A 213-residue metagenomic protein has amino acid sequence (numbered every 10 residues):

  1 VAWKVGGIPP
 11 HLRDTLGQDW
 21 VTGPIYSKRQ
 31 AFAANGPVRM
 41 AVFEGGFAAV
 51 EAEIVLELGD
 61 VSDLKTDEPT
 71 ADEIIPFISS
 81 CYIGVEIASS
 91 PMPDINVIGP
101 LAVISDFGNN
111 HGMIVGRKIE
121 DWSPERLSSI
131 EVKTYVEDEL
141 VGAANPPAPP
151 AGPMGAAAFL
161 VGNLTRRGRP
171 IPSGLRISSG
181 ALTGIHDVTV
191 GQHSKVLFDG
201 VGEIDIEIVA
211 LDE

Functional and structural regions predicted by a protein language model:
V1-G152, A158, R166, D187-T189 (+1 more regions): Catalytic-core "active-site belt" of small-molecule-metabolizing enzymes, emphasizing His/Asp/Glu-rich regions
A156-T189: A conserved acidic, glycine/proline-rich C-terminal tail/linker
G180, D199-V201: A short acidic Gly-Thr/Ser loop motif
S194-L197: Short, aromatic- and glycine-rich surface loops/edge beta-strands on solvent-exposed regions
D212-E213: Non-transmembrane, aqueous-exposed alpha-helical and coiled segments at domain scale
